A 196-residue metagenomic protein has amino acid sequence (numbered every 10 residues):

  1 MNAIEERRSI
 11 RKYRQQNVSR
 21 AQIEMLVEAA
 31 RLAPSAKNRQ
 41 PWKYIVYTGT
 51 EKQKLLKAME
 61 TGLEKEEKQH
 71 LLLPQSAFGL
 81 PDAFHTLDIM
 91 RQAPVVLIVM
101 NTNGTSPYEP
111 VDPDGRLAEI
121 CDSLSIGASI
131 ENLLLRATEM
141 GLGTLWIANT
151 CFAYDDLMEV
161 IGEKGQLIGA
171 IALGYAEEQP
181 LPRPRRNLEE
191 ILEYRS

Functional and structural regions predicted by a protein language model:
A3-I10, L167-S196: C-terminal helix-cap and adjacent tail motif
S9-M25: A short N-terminal beta-strand-loop micro-motif at the entrance of redox/enzyme domains
M25-L26, A30, L97, N103 (+2 more regions): Small-aliphatic-rich amphipathic alpha-helix that forms the alpha element of a beta-alpha
R31-N38: Glycine-rich phosphate/pyrophosphate-binding beta-alpha loops
N38-Q40, R91-A93, Q166: Short, basic and Ser/Thr-rich N-terminal targeting/leader segments
I45-S125: Glycine/small-residue-rich phosphate/adenosyl-binding loop
G62-L63, I98, Y154-G174: Short, conserved aromatic-histidine micro-motifs
A93-V95, M140, L167-G169: Generic beta-strand structural signal
